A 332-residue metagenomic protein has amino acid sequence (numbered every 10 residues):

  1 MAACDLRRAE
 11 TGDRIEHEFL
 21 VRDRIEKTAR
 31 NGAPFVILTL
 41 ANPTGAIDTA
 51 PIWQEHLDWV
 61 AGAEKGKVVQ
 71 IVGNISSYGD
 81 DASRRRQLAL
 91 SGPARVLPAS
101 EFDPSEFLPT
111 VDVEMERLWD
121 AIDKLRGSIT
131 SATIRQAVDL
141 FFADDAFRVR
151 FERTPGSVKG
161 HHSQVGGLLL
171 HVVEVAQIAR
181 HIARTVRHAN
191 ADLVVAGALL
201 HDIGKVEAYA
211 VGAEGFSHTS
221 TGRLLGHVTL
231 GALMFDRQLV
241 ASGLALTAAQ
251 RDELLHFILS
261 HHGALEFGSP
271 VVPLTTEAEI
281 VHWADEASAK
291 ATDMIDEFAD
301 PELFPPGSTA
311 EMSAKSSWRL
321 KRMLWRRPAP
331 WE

Functional and structural regions predicted by a protein language model:
M1-E16: OB-fold nucleic-acid-binding modules
R14, V68-Q70, E286: Residue-level marker of beta-strand positions
F19, G66, V175, D285: Divalent metal-coordination and catalytic microenvironments
R24-F35, A46-S105: OB-fold single-stranded nucleic acid-binding module
I37-N42, V211: Short, acidic/hydrophobic/Gly-rich beta-strand patch recurrent on exposed beta strands that often constitutes part
S100-G222: Acidic/His-rich, divalent-metal-binding segments that scaffold phosphate/diphosphate chemistry
K159-H161, L170, R180-F304: Divalent metal-dependent catalytic cores for phosphoryl transfer on phosphate-bearing substrates
H282, G307-E332: N-terminal intrinsically disordered, cationic/polar leader segments that include organellar targeting peptides
